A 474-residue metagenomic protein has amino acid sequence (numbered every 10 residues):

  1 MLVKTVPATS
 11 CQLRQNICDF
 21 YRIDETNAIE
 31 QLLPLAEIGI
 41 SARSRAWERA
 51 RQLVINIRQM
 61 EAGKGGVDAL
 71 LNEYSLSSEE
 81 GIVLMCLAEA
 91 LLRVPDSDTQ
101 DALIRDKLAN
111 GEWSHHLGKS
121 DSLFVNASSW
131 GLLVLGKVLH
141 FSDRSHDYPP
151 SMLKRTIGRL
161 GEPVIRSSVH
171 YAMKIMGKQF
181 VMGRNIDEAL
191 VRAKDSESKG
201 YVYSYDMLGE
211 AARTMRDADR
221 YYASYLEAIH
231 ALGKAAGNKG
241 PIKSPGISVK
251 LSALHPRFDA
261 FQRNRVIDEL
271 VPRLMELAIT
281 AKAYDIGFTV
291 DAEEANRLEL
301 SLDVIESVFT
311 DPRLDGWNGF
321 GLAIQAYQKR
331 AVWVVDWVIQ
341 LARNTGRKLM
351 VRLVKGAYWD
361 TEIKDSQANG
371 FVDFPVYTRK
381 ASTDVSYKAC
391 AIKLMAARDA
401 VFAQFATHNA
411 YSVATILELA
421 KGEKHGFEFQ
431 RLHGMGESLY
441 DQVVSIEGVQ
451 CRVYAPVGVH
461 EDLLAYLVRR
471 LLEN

Functional and structural regions predicted by a protein language model:
M1-N474: Positively charged, amphipathic and often flexible ligand-engagement surfaces
